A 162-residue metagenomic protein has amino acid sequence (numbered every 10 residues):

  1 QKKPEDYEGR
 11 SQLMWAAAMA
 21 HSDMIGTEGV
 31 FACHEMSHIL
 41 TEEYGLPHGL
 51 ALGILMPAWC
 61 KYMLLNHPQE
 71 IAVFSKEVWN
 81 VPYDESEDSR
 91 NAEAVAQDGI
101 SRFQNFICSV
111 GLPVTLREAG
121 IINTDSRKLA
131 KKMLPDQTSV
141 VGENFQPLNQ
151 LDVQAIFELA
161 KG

Functional and structural regions predicted by a protein language model:
Q1-R102: Active-site segments that bind and position negatively charged phosphate/pyrophosphate groups
V78, P82-G162: C-terminal charged capping/lid subdomain of soluble metabolic enzymes
